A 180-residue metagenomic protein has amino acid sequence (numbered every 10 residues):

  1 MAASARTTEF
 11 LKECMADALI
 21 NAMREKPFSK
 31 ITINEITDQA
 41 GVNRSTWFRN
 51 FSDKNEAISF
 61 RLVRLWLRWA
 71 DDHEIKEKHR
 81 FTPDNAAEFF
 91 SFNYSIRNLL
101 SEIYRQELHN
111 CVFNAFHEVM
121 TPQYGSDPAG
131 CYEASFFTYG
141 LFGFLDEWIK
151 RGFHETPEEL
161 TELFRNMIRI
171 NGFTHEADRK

Functional and structural regions predicted by a protein language model:
M1-T8, A177-K180: N-terminal intrinsically disordered/low-complexity leader segments
E9-I20, R24, S29-I33, D38-G41 (+3 more regions): An amphipathic alpha-helix adjacent to DNA-recognition modules
I20-R24, W66, A70, Y94 (+4 more regions): Short amphipathic alpha-helical interface segments enriched in basic and hydrophobic/aromatic residues, used as
H73-K76, L100-I103, W148, G152 (+1 more regions): Secondary-structure edge/capping motif, primarily at the C-terminal ends of alpha-helices and the immediately following
H73-L99: Hydrophobic alpha-helical connector segments
Y104-F142, E158, R169-F173: Amphipathic alpha-helical packing segments from all-alpha helical-bundle domains
E147-K180: C-terminal peripheral helix-coil segments that are non-catalytic and often amphipathic
